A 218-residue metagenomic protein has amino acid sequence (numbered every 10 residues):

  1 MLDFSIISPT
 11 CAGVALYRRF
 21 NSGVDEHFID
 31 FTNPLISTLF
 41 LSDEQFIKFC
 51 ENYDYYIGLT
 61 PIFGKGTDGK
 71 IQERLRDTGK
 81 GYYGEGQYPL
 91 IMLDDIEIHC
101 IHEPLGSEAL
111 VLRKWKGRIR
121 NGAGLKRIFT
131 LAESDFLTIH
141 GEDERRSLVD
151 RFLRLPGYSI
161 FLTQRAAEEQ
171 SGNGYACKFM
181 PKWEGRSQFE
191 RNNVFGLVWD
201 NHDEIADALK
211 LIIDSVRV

Functional and structural regions predicted by a protein language model:
M1-V218: Extracellular glycan-modifying ectodomains
